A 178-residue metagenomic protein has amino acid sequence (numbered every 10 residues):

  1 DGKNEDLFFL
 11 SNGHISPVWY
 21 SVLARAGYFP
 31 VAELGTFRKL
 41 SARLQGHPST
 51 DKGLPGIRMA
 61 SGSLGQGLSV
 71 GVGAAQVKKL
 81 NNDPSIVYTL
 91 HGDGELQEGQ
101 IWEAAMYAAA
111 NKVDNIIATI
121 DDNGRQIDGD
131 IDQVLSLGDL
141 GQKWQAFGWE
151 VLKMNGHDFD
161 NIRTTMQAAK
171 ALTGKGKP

Functional and structural regions predicted by a protein language model:
D1-A110: Cofactor-binding active-site loop characterized by glycine-rich and histidine/acidic residues
K39-L54, A74-Q76, L80-S85, I101-P178: Thiamine diphosphate
